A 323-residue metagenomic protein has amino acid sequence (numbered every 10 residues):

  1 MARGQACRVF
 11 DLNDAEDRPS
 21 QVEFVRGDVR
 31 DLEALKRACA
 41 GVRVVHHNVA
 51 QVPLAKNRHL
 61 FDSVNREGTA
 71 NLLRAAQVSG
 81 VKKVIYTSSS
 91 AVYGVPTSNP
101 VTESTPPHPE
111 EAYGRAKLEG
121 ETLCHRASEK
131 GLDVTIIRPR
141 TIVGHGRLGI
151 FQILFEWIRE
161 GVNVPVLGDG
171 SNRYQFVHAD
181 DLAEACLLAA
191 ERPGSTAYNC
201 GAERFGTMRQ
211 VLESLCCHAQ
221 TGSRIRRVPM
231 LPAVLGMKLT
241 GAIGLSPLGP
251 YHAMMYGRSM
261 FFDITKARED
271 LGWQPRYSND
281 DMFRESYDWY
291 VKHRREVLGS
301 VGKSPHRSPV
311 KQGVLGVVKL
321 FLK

Functional and structural regions predicted by a protein language model:
Q5-E16: Conserved glycine-rich Rossmann-like NAD(P)H-binding loop of the short-chain dehydrogenase/reductase
E16, R26-E67, A75-S79, S90-V95: NAD(P)H-binding glycine-rich loop region in Rossmannoid oxidoreductase-like domains and their noncatalytic homologs
E67, N71-Y113, A127, T135: Conserved Rossmann-fold NAD(P)-dependent oxidoreductase catalytic core, especially the SDR/UDP-sugar
A116: Active-site helix of classical SDR
A127-I136, R140-Y174, A179-D181, L215: NAD(P)-dependent short-chain dehydrogenase/reductase
I136, H145, G170-A183, A190 (+6 more regions): Conserved loop-to-helix N-cap of the C-terminal "lid" that shapes the substrate pocket in Rossmann-like
G144, V166-N172, Y198-G206, C216-Q220 (+4 more regions): Glycine-rich Rossmann NAD(P)(H)-binding loop
A189-P250, I264, D280-Y287, H293-G302 (+1 more regions): Mid/C-terminal beta-alpha module of Rossmann-like enzyme folds, strongest in SDR-family dehydrogenases/epimerases
